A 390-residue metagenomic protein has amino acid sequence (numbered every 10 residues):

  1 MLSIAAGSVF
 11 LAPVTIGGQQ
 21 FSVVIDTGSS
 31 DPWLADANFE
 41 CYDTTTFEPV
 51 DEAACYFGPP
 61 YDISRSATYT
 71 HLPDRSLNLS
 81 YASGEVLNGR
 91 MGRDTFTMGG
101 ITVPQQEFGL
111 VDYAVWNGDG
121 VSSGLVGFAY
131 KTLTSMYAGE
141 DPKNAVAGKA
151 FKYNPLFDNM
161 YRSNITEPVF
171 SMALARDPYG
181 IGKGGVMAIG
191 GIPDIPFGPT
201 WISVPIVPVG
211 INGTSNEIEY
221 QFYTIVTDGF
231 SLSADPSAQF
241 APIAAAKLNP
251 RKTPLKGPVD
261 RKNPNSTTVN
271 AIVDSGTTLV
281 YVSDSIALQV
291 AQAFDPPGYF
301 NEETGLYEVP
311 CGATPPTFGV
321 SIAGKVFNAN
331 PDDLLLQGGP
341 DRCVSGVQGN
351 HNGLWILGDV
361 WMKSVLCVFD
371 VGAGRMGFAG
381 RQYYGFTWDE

Functional and structural regions predicted by a protein language model:
M1-A5, P104-K262: Aspartyl protease catalytic domain
M1-S8, V50, A138, W388-E390: N-terminal zymogen propeptides
I4-V121, A293, P315, A323-G324: Signature of the N-terminal lobe/flap region of pepsin-like aspartyl proteases
V14-I16, S22-D26, P32-L34, L125-V126 (+4 more regions): Short hydrophobic beta-strand that contains or immediately precedes a catalytic carboxylate
T15-Q19, T97-P104, P168, G190 (+3 more regions): Short strand-coil-strand connectors
G28, V186-I195, W201, P205-V207 (+4 more regions): Extracytoplasmic, non-cytosolic globular domains
S30, F39, Y113-V115, K131-L133 (+9 more regions): Conserved beta-strand elements of beta-rich interaction domains across eukaryotes, especially beta-propellers
Y113, G312-E390: Aspartic protease catalytic domain
